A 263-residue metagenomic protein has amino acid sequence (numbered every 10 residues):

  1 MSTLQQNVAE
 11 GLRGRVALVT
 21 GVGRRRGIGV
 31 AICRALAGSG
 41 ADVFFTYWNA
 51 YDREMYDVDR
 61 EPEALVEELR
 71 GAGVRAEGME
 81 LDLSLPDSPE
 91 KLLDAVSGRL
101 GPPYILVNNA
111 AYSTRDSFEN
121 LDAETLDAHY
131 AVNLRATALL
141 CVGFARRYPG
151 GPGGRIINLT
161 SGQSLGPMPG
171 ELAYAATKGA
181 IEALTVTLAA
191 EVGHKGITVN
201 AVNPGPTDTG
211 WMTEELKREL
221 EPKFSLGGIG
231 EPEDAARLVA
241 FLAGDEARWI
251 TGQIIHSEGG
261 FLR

Functional and structural regions predicted by a protein language model:
S2-N7, L165-G166, T209, R218 (+3 more regions): Short C-terminal tail/terminal secondary-structure segment of NAD(P)H-dependent dehydrogenase/reductase domains
A9-T46: Canonical Rossmann dinucleotide-binding motif of NAD(H)/NADP(H)-dependent dehydrogenases/reductases, specifically
D57-E63, L85, E90, S113-D127 (+3 more regions): Conserved mid-core segment of classical short-chain dehydrogenase/reductases
Y104, Y112, E119-A138, I157 (+2 more regions): Catalytic Tyr-X3-Lys loop
C141, T177: Active-site helix of classical SDR
R146, V186, A190-H194, R248: Alpha-helical segment proximal to the catalytic Tyr-Lys
S161: Residue(s) in the substrate-gating loop at a strand-loop-helix junction that position the organic substrate next
E182, H194, A201, E221-G252 (+1 more regions): C-terminal helical subdomain
